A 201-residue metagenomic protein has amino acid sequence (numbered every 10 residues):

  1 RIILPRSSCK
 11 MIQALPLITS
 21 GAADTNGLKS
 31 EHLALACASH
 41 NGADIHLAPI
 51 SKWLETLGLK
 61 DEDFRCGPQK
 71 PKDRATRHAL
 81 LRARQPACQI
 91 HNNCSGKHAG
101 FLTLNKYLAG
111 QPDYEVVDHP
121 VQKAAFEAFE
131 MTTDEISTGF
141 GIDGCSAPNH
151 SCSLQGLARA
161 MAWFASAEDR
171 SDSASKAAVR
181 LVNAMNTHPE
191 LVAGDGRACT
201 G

Functional and structural regions predicted by a protein language model:
P5-A23: Active-site SXXK
S8-A14, H46, C94, H98 (+1 more regions): Catalytic-loop motifs flanking and including active-site residues across diverse enzymes
Q13-I18, I50, L102-K106, A160-M161: Buried hydrophobic packing segments
A22, E168-D169: Flexible, solvent-exposed loop/hinge segments and secondary-structure transition points
L28-G139, G144-C145: Active-site-adjacent helix/loop patches that line small-molecule binding or acyl-intermediate pockets
P148-A167, A177-L181: Active-site-proximal alpha-helical segments within enzyme catalytic domains
S173-G201: Conserved SxxK-family serine transpeptidase/carboxypeptidase catalytic domain of penicillin-binding proteins
